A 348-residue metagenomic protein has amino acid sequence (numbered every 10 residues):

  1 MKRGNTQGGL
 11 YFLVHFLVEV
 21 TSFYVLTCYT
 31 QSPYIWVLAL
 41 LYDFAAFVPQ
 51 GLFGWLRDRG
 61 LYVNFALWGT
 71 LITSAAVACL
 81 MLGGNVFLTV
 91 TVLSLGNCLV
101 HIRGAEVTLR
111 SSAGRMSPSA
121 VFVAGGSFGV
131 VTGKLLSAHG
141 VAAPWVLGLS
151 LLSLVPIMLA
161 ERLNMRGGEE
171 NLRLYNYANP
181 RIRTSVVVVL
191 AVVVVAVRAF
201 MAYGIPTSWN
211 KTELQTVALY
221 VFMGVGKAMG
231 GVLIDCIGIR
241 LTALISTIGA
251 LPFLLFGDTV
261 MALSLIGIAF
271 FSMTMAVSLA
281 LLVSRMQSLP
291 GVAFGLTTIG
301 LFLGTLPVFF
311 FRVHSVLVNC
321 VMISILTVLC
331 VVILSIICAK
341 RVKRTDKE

Functional and structural regions predicted by a protein language model:
K2-D43, V197-N210, F310: Helix-loop boundary and gating motifs at the non-cytosolic
F16, A76, N85-H101, V260-M275: Hydrophobic core of transmembrane alpha-helices in multi-pass small-molecule transporters, especially MFS/SLC-type
W36-D58, V217-M229: Central cavity-lining transmembrane alpha-helices of secondary-active solute carriers, predominantly the Major
D58-L71, D235-I248: Cytoplasmic membrane-interface "Motif A"-like loop-to-helix N-cap segments of 12-TM Major Facilitator Superfamily
C98-A113, S272-S288: Intracellular juxtamembrane helix-capping segments at the cytosolic ends of symmetry-related transmembrane helices
G114-S137, G291-F311: Glycine-rich segments within core transmembrane alpha-helices of 12-TM secondary carriers
A143-N164, V318-A339: Symmetry-related core transmembrane helices of the 12-TM Major Facilitator Superfamily/SLC fold
L241-S278: C-terminal transmembrane helical hairpin of 12-TM major facilitator-type secondary transporters
